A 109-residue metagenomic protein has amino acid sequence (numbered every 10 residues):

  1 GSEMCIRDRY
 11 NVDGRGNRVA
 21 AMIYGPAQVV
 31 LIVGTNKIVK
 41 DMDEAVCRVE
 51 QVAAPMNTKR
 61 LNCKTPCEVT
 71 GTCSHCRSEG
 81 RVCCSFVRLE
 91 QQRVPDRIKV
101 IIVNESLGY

Functional and structural regions predicted by a protein language model:
G1: Auxiliary alpha/beta "docking" domains used to position bulky ligands
M4-I6: Short, small-residue-biased leader/transition segments that mark boundaries at the very start of proteins
D8, Y24-Q28, P95-I98: Short coil/turn connectors at secondary-structure junctions
R9, N17-M22, F86-Q92: A generic local secondary-structure boundary/capping motif
N11-V12, I102: General beta-strand structural signal in soluble alpha/beta enzymes
V12-V49: A contiguous pocket-lining binding segment that forms or flanks enzyme active sites
E44-Y109: C-terminal functional extensions of proteins
